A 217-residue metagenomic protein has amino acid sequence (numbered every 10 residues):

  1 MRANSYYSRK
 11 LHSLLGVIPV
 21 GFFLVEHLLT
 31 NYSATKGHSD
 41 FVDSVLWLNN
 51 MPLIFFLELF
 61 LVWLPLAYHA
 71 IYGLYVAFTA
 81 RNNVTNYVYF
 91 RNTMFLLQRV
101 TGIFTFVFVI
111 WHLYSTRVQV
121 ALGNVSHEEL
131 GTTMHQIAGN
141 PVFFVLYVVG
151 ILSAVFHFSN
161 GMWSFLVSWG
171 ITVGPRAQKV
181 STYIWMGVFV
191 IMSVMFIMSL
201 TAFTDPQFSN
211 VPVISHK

Functional and structural regions predicted by a protein language model:
M1-K217: Membrane-embedded alpha-helical bundles that constitute the cytochrome b-like, heme-associated redox core of multi-pass
